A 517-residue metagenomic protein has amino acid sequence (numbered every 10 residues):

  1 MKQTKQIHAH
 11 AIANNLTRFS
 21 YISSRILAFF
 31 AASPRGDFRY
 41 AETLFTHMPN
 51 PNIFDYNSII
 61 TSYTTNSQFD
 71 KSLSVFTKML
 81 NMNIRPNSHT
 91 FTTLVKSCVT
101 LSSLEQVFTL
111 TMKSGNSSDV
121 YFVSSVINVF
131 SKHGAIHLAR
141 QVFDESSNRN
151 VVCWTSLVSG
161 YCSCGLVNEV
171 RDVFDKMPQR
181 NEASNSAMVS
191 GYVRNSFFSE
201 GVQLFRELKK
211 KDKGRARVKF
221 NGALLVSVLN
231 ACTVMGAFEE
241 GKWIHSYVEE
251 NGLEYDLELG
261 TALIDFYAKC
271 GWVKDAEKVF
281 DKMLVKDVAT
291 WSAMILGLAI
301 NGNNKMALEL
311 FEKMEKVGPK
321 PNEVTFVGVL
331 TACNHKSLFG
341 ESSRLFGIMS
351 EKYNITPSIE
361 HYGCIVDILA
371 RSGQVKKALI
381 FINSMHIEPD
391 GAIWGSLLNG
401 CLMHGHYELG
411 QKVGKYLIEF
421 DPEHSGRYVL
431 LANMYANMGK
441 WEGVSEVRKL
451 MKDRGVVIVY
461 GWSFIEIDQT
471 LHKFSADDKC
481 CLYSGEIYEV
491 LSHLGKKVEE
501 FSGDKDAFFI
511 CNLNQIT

Functional and structural regions predicted by a protein language model:
M1-S62, D70-N181, S186-T517: Terminal (and in a subset, N-terminal) low-complexity or junction segments at the ends of helical repeat RNA-binding
